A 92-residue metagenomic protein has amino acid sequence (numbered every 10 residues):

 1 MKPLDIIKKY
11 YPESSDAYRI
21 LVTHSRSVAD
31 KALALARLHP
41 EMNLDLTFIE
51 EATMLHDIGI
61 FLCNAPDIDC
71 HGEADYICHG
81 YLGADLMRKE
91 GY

Functional and structural regions predicted by a protein language model:
M1, E13-M42, L55: Divalent metal-dependent phosphate-bond-processing catalytic cores, especially two-metal-ion Mg2+/Mn2+ enzymes that act
M1-L4, E90-Y92: Generic structural signal for short, solvent-exposed loop/turn connectors between secondary structure elements
K2-H24, G59-G72: Active-site flanking loop/helix segments enriched in acidic
K8, A29, L33-R37, G83-R88: Amphipathic alpha-helical segments within well-ordered protein domains
E41-Y92: Divalent metal-dependent catalytic cores for phosphoryl transfer on phosphate-bearing substrates
